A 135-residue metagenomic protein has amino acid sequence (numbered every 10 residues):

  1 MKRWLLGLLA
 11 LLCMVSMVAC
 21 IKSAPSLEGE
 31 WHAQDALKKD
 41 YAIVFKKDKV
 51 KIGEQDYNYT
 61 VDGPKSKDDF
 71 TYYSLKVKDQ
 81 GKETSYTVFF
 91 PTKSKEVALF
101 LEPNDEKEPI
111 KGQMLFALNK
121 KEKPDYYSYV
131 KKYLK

Functional and structural regions predicted by a protein language model:
M1-C20: Sec-dependent bacterial lipoprotein signal peptides
M1-K2, G29, K131: Short, low-complexity intrinsically disordered segments
M17-H32, K123-P124: N-terminal helix-cap/turn-to-beta initiation motif at the start of protein domains
D35-A42, Q55-E108: Contiguous, well-ordered beta-strand patches that form the walls/edges of small beta-barrel/beta-sandwich domains
F45-E54: Short, flexible N-terminal segments of the mature chain
Y57-G63, P103-K135: Edge beta-strand at a domain terminus
